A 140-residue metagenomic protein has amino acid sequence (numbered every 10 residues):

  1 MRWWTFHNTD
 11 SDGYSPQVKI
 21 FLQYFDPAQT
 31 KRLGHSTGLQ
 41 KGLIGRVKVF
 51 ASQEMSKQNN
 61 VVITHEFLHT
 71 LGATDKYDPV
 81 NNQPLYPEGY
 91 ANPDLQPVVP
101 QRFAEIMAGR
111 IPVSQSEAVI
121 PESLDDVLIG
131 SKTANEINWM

Functional and structural regions predicted by a protein language model:
M1-V61: Metzincin-family zinc-dependent endopeptidase catalytic domain
T5, D10-S15, G72, D94-L95 (+1 more regions): Glycine-centered secondary-structure boundary/capping sites
F25, G72-A73, P112: Residue-level marker of positions within ordered structural domains that often coincide with functionally constrained
S36-K41, G45, F50-E54, N82-M140: Metalloprotease/metallohydrolase-associated module, dominated by Zn2+-dependent proteases
N60-K76: Active-site recognition of the HExxH zinc-binding catalytic motif
T74-P84: Short conserved catalytic/interaction loops centered on acidic-Pro-aromatic/His motifs
